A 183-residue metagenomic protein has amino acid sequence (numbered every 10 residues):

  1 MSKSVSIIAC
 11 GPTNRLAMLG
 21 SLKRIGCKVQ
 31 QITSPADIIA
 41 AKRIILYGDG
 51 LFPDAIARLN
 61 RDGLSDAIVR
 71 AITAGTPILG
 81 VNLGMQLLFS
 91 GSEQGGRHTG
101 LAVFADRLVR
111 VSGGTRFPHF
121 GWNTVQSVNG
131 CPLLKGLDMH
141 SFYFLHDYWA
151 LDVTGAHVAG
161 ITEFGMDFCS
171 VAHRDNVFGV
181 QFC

Functional and structural regions predicted by a protein language model:
V5, V29-Q31, L108: Generic structural signal for residues in well-ordered beta-strands
V5-C27, F182: N-terminal beta1-alpha1 ligand-phosphate binding loop
K28, R43, P77-L79: Structural signature of beta-strand start/N-cap positions in the alpha/beta core of ABC transporter nucleotide-binding
V29-A40: Short acidic low-complexity segments
I38-G48: Short acidic/histidine-rich motifs immediately flanking catalytic phosphotransfer sites in two-component signaling
D49-W122: Cysteine-nucleophile active-site neighborhood
S90-M166: Pocket-forming structural segment of enzyme catalytic cores
V153-T154, T162-F182: A glycine-centered loop/beta-turn motif at secondary-structure junctions
